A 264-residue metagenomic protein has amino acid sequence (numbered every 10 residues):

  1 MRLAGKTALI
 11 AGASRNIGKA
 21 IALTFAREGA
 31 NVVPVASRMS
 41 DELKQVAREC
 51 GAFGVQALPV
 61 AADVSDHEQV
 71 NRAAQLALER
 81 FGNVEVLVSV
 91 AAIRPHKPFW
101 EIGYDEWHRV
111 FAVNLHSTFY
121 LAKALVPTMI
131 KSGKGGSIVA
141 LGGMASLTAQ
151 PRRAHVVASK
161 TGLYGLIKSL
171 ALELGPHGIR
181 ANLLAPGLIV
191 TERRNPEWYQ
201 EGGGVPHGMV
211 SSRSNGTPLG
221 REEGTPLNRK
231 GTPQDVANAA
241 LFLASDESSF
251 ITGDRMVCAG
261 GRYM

Functional and structural regions predicted by a protein language model:
T7, S14-R15: Conserved glycine-rich cofactor-binding loop
E28-Q45: Conserved glycine-rich Rossmann-like NAD(P)H-binding loop of the short-chain dehydrogenase/reductase
K44, P176, L188-T225: A glycine/serine/threonine-rich, flexible loop-to-helix segment that serves as the NAD(P) cofactor-binding "lid"
P98-F99, E106-F111, R221: Substrate-binding pocket helix/loop in short-chain dehydrogenase/reductase
A122, S159, I167: Active-site helix of classical SDR
T148, L188, A240-L241, T252-M264: Short C-terminal tail/terminal secondary-structure segment of NAD(P)H-dependent dehydrogenase/reductase domains
G175, R180, I251-G253: Short, small/polar-rich loop/turn modules that mediate ligand/substrate recognition or access, typified
